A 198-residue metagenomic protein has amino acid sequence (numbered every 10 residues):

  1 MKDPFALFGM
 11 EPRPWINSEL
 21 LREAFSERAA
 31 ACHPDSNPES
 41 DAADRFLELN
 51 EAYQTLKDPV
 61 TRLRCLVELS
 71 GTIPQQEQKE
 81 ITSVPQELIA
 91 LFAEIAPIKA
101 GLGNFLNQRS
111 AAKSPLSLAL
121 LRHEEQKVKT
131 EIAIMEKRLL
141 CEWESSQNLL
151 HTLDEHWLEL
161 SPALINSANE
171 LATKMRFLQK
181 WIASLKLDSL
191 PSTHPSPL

Functional and structural regions predicted by a protein language model:
M1-L198: C-terminal accessory/regulatory regions appended to core domains
